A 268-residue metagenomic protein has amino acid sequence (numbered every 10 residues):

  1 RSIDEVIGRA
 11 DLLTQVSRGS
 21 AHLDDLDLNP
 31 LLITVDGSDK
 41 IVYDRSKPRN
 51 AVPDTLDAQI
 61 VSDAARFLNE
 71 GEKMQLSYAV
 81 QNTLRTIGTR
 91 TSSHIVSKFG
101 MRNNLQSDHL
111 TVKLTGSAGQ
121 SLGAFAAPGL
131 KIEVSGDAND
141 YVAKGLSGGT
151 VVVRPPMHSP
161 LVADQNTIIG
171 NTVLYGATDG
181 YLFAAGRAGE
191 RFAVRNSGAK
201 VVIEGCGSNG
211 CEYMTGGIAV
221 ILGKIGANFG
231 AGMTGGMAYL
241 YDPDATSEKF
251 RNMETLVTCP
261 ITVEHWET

Functional and structural regions predicted by a protein language model:
R1-A10, T14: Active-site or pore-adjacent capping/gating segments
S2, L23, D137: Residue-level signal for pocket-adjacent positions within structured domains
I7-A10, P30-T268: Long, distal/terminal scaffolding or interaction modules with repetitive or compositionally biased sequence
D11-L12, V16-V35: Glycine/aspartate-rich loop-and-adjacent alpha/beta segment that forms the canonical ThDP
